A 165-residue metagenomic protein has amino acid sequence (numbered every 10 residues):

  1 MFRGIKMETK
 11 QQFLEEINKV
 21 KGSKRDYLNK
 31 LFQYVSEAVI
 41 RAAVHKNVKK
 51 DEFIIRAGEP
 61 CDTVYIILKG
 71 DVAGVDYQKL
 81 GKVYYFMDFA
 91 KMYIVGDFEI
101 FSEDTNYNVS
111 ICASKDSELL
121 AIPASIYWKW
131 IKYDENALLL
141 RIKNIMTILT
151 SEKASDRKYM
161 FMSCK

Functional and structural regions predicted by a protein language model:
F2-K50, E99-F101: Cyclic nucleotide-binding regulatory module and flanking cytosolic helices
K46-V48, F89, I122: Hydrophobic residues at beta-strand termini and immediately following loops that shape nucleotide-binding pockets
E52-K115: Cyclic nucleotide-binding regulatory domains
D76-Q78, E99, P123, I131-D134: Short, flexible helix/strand-to-coil boundary loops that buttress conserved ligand/catalytic motifs in alpha/beta
N106-N108, S125-C164: A small-molecule sensor/coupling module
S117-I126: A short hydrophobic beta-strand segment most commonly corresponding to one strand of the jelly-roll/cupin
